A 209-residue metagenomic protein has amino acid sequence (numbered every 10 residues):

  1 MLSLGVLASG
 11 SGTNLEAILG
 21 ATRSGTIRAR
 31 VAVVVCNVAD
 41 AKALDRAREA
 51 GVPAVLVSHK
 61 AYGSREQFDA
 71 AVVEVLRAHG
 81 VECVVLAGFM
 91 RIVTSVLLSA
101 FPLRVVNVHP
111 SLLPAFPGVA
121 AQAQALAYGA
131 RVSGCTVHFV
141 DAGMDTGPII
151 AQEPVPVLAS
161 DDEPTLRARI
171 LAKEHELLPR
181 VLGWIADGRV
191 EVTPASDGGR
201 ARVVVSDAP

Functional and structural regions predicted by a protein language model:
M1-K42, R46: N-terminal Rossmann-like dinucleotide-binding module
S3, R30-V33, P53, C83 (+2 more regions): Proline-centered loop/turn at the N-terminus of a beta-strand
G20-G25, R46, A50, V75 (+2 more regions): Alpha-helical structural signal in soluble globular domains
A21, N37, C83, A87-A195 (+1 more regions): Donor/substrate-binding cores of folate-linked one-carbon enzymes
I27-A71: Short, surface-exposed acidic-centric catalytic microdomains
V75-V81: Glycine-rich phosphate-binding loop signature in dinucleotide/nucleotide-binding domains
V204-P209: Secondary-structure transition/turn motif
